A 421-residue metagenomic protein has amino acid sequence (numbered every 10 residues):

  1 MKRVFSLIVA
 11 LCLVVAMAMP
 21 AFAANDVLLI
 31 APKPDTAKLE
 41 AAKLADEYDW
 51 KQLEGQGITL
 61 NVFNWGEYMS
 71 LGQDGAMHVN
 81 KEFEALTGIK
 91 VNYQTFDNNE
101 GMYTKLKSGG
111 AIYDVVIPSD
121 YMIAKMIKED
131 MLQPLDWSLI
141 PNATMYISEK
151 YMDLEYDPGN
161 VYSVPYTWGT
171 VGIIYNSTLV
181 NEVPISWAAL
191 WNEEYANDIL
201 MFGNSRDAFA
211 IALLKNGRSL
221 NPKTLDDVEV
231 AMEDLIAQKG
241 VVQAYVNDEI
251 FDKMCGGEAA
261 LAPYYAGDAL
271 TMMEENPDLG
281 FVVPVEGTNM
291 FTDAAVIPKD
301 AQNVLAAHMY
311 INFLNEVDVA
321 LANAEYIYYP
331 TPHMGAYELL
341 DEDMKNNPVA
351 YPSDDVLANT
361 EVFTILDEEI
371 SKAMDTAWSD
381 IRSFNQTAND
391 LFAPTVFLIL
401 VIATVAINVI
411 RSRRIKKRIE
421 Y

Functional and structural regions predicted by a protein language model:
R3-F22, L398-S412: Sec-dependent N-terminal signal peptides of Gram-positive bacterial secreted proteins and lipoproteins
L28, K33, D354-Y421: Conserved C-terminal helix/tail region of periplasmic/extracytoplasmic solute-binding proteins
A37-K125: Early extracytoplasmic/lumenal segment of secretory-pathway proteins
T59-A76, D97, I112-E258: Extracytoplasmic ligand-binding site segments that recognize negatively charged/polar headgroups
M122-K125, L261-D278: A ligand-binding cleft/hinge motif common to bilobed small-molecule-binding domains
I127-P134, D157-N160, V241, M272-V283 (+1 more regions): Ligand-binding "clamshell"
V228-A237, Q243, E275-K299, K345: Periplasmic-binding protein-like
P298-A358: Mature extracytoplasmic/periplasmic domains
